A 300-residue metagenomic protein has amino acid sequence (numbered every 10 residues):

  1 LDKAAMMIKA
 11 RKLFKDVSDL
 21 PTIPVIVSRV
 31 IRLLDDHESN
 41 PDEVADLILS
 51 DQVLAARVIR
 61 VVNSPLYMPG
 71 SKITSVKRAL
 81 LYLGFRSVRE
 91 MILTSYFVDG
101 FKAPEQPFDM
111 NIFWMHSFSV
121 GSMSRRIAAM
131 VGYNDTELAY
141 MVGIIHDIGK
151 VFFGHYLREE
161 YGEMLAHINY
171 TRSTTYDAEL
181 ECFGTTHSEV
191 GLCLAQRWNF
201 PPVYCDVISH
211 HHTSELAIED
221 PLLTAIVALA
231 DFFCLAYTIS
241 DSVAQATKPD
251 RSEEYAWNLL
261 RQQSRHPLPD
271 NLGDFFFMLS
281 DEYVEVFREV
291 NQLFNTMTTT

Functional and structural regions predicted by a protein language model:
L1-L165, N169, S173-S252, N295-T299: Conserved alpha-helical "signature site" that marks functionally important helical segments or helix/loop junctions
D2-K12, S242, E254-T300: Terminal helices and disordered tails flanking the catalytic cores of nucleotide-processing hydrolases
